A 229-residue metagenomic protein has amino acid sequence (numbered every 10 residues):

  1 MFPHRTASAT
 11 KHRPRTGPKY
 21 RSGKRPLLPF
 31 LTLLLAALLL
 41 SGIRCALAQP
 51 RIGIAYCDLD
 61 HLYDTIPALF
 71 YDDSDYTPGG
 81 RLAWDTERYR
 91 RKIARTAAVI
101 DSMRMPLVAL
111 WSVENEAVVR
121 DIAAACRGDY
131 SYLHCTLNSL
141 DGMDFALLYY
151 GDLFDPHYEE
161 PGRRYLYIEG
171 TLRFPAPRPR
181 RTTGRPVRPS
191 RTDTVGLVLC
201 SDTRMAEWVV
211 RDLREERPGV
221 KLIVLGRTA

Functional and structural regions predicted by a protein language model:
M1-R25: N-terminal secretory signal peptides that target proteins for export/translocation
A9-K11, L38-L39, A48: Short stretches within intrinsically disordered, low-complexity N-terminal or propeptide regions
P29-G42: Bacterial N-terminal signal peptides
A46-A125, D129, T136-L140, S190-T194 (+2 more regions): N-terminal, active-site-proximal structural segment of metallo-dependent hydrolase catalytic domains
A48-D72, T77-G79, Y150-A229: Active-site regions of metal-assisted phosphoester/phosphodiester hydrolases, unifying DNase/endonuclease modules
A97-I100, V119-A123, F145, A206-R214: Short amphipathic alpha-helical segments and helix-helix/interface helices
V119-Y165: Active-site-adjacent helix-turn-beta-strand microarchitecture at beta-sheet edges that either contains or buttresses
